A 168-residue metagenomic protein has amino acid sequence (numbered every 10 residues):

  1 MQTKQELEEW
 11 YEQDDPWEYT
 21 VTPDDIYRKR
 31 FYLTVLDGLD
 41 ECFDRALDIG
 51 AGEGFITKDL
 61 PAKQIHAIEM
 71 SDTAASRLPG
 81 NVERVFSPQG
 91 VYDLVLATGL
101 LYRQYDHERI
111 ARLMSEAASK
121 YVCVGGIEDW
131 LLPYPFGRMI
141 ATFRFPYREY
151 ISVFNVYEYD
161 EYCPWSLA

Functional and structural regions predicted by a protein language model:
M1-G38: Conserved class I S-adenosyl-L-methionine
F43-G52: Conserved class I S-adenosyl-L-methionine
E53-V82: Class I SAM-dependent methyltransferase SAM/SAH-binding core
P88-L94: A short acidic, Gly/Pro-enriched loop at the edge of an enzyme's catalytic core that lines a small-molecule cofactor
L96-D106: A short SAM/SAH-binding and catalytic strip from SAM-dependent methyltransferases
L113-A117: Class I S-adenosylmethionine-dependent transferase superfamily signal
S119-E128: Conserved beta-strand signature within the Rossmann-like core of class I S-adenosyl-L-methionine
M139-P164: Active-site capping/gating segments
